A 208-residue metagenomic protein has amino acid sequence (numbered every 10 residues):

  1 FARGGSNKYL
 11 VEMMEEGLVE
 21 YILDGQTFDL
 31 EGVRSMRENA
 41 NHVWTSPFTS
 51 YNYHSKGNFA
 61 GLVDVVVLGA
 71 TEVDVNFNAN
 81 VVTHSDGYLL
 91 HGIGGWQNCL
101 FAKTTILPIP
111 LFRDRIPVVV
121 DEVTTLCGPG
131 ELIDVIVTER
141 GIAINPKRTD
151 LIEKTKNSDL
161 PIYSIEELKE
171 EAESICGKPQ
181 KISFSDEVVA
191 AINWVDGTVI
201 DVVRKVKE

Functional and structural regions predicted by a protein language model:
F1-G5, D24-Q26: Active-site nucleophile and cofactor-binding loops and adjacent substrate-binding regions of central metabolic enzymes
N7-Y9: Glycine-rich loop(s) and the adjacent beta-strand/alpha-helix scaffold that form part
V11-E12, L18-E208: Conserved phosphate- and dinucleotide-binding cores of soluble alpha/beta proteins, encompassing both enzyme active
